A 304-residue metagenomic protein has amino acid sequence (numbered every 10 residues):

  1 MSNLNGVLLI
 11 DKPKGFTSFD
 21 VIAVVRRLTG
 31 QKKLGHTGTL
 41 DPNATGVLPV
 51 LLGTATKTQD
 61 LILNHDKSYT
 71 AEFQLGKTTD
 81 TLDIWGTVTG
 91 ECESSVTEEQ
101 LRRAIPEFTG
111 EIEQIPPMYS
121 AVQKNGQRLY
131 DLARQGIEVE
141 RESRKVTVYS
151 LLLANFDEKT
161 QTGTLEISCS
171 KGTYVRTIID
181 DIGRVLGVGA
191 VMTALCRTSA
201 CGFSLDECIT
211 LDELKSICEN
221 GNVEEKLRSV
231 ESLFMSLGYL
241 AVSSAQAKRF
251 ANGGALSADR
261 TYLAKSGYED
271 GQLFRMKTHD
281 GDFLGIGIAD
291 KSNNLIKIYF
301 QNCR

Functional and structural regions predicted by a protein language model:
M1-P13, T17-H36, L40, A44 (+3 more regions): Accessory RNA 3′-end/elbow-binding domains used by RNA modification enzymes
M1-S170, T177-I209: Catalytic cores of RNA-modifying enzymes
G90-E93, R128, G172-R176, Q246-Y262: A short, terminal or domain-edge coil/loop segment
